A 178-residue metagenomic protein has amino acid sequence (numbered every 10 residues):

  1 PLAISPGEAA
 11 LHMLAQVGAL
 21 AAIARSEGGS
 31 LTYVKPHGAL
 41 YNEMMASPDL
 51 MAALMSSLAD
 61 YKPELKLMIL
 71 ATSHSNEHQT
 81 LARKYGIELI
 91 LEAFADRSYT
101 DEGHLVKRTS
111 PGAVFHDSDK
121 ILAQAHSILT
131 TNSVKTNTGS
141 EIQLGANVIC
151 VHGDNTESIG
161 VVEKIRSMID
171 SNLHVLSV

Functional and structural regions predicted by a protein language model:
P1-A10, H104-F115, V175: Glycine-rich tight-turn/loop motif centered on a GG-T
P1-P36, E43: Glycine/small-residue-rich loop that forms an oxyanion/phosphate-binding "nest" at active or ligand-binding sites
A9, E43-M44, E64-S73: Catalytic beta/alpha-barrel core
I23-T32, S133-G145, V175-V178: Flexible, glycine/charged-enriched surface loops at secondary-structure junctions
L31-K35, E64-M68, E88-I90, V148-C150: Structural preference for beta-strand elements that scaffold enzyme active sites
S47-A53: Charged helix-capping and loop-helix junction motifs
S73-E77, L81-S133: Active-site rim beta-loop-alpha module in soluble metabolic enzymes
G160-V178: C-terminal domain-boundary segment and adjacent tail
